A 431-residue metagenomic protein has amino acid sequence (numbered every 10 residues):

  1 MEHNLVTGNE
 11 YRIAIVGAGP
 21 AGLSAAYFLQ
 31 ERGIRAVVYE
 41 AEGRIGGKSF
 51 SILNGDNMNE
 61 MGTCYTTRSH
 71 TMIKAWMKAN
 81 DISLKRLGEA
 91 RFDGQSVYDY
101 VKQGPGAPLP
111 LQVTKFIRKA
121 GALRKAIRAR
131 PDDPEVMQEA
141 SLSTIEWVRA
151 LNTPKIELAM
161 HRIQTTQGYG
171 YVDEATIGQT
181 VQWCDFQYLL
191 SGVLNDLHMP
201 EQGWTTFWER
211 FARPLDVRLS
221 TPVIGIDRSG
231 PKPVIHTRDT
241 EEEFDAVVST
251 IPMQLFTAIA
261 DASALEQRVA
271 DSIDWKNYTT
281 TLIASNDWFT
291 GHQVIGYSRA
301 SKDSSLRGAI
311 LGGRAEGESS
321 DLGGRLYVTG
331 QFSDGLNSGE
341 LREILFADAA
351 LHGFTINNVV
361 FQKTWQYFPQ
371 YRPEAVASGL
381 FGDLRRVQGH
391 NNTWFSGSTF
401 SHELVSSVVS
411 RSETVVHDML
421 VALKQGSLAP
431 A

Functional and structural regions predicted by a protein language model:
Y11-V38: N-terminal Rossmann-like FAD-binding beta1-loop-alpha1 element of flavoenzymes
A21, R44, Q254: Conserved Rossmann-like nucleotide-cofactor binding loop
Q30-L53: Glycine-rich FAD pyrophosphate-binding loop
G46-H70, A122-E135: Glycine-rich active-site loop/strand segments that organize a redox cofactor
I73-K74, K78-G178, G192: Mobile amphipathic helical/loop "lid" adjacent to a hydrophobic cofactor/ligand pocket
C184-K232, H236-R238: Helical element adjacent to the flavin cofactor pocket in flavoenzyme catalytic cores
I224-G339: Mid-domain catalytic core of redox enzymes that form a hydrophobic substrate pocket/lid adjacent to a catalytic redox
R314-A431: Conserved flavin/dinucleotide-binding core of flavoenzymes
